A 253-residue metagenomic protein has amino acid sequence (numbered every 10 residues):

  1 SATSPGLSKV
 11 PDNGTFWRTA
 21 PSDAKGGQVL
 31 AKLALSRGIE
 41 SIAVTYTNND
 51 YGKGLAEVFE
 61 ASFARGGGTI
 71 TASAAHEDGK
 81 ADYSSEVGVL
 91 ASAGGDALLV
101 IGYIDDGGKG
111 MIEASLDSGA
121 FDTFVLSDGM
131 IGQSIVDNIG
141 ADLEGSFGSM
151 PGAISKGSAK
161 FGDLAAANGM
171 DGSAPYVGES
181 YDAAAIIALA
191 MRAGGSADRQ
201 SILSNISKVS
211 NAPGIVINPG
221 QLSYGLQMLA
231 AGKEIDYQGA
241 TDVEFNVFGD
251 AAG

Functional and structural regions predicted by a protein language model:
S1-G253: Extracytosolic ligand-binding ectodomains
